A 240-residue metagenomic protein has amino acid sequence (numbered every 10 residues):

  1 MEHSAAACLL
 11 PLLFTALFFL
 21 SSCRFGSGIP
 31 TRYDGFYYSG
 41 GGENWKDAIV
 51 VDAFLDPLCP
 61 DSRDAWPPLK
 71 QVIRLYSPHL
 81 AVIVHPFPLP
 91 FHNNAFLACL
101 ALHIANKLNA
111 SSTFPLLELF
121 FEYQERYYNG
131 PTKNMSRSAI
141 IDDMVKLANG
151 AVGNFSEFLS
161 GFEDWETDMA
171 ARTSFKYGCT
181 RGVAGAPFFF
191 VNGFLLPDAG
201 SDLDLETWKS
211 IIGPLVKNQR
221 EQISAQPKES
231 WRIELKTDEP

Functional and structural regions predicted by a protein language model:
E2-A7, I29, V51-L55, D61 (+2 more regions): C-terminal cap of thioredoxin/glutaredoxin-like
A6-C23: Cleavable N-terminal signal peptides of Sec/SRP-targeted secreted and luminal proteins
I29-V51, R74: A short beta-strand-turn-helix
N44-P60, V82-P86: Short active-site neighborhood of thiol/selenol oxidoreductases, capturing the structured segment around
D47-V50, S77-A81, N109-P115, A151-S156 (+1 more regions): Loop/turn elements at helix/coil->beta-strand transitions in domains of secreted/extracellular proteins
W66-P86: Conserved helix-turn-beta segment immediately C-terminal to the redox Cys motif in thioredoxin-like folds
P86-N93: Short, charge-patterned binding micro-sites
L102-E125: Short, internal strand/loop/helix patches that form the active-site neighborhood or redox-interaction surface
